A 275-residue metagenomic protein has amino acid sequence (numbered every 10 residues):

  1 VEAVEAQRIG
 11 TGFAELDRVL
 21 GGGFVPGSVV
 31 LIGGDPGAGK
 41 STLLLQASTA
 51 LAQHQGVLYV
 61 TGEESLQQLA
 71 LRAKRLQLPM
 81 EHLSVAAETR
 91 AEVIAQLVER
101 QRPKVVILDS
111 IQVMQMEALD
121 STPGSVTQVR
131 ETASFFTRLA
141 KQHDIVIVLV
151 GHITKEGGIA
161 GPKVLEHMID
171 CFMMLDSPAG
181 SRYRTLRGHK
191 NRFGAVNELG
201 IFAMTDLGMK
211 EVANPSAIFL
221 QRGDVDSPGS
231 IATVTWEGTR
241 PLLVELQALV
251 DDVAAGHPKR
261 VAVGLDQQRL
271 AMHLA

Functional and structural regions predicted by a protein language model:
V1-E2, E99-V106, Q112, M168 (+1 more regions): Conserved P-loop NTPase
V1-G23, M114-S121, G151, K210 (+1 more regions): P-loop NTPase nucleotide-binding/switch module
V1-L78, A95, E99: The Walker A/P-loop phosphate-binding site
E5-R8, G33, L58, M80-E88 (+2 more regions): Flexible beta-alpha connector loops of hexameric P-loop NTPases
P36-A38, E63-Q67, R75-L78, T89-V93 (+8 more regions): Conserved nucleotide-binding/hydrolysis micro-motifs of P-loop NTPases
Q55-V57, E81-H82, R102-V105, Q142-L149: Loop/turn-to-beta-strand initiation segments
A73, G158-M168, E198: Short regulatory helix/loop adjacent to the ATP-binding pocket of P-loop NTPases
T127-V148, H152, M168-A179: Substrate-engagement module of ASCE P-loop NTPases
